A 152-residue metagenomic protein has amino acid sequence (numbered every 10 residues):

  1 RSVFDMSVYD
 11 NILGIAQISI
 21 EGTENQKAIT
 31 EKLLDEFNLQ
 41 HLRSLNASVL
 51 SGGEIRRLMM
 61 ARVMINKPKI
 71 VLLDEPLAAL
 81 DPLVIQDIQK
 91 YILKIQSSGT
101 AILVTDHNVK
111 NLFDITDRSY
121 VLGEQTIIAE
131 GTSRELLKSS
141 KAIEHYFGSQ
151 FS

Functional and structural regions predicted by a protein language model:
D5-Q17: Q-loop/switch helix immediately C-terminal to the Walker
L13, E24-L42: Conserved ABC ATPase "signature" region
N46-L50, E54: Conserved ABC ATPase signature
M60: Hydrophobic anchor residue at the start of the ABC signature
K67: Conserved catalytic motifs of ABC-family nucleotide-binding domains
V71-E75: Catalytic Walker B motif of ABC-type/P-loop ATPase nucleotide-binding domains
